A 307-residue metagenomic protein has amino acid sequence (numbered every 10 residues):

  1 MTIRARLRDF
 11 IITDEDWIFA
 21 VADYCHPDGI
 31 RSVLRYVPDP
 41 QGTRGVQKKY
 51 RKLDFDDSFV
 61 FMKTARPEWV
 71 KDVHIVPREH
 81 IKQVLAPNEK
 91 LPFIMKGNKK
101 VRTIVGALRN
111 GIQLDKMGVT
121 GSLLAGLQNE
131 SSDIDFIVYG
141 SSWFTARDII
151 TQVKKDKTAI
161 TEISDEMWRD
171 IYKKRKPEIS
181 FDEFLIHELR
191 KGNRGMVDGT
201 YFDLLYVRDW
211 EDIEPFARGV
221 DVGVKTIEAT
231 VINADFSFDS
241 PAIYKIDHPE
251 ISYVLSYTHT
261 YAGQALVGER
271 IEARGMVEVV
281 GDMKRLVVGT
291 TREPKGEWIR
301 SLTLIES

Functional and structural regions predicted by a protein language model:
M1-S131, Y139-S307: Catalytic core of pol beta-like nucleotidyltransferases
